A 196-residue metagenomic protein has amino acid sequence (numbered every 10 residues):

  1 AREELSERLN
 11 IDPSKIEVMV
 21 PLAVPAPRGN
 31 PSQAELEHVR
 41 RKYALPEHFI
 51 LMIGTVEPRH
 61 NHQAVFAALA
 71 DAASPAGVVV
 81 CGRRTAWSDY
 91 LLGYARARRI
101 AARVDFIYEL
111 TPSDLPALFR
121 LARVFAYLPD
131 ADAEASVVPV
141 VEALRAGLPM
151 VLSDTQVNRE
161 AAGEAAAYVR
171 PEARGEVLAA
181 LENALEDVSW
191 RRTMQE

Functional and structural regions predicted by a protein language model:
A1-S6, I11-G29: Donor nucleotide-sugar binding/catalytic pocket of nucleotide-sugar-dependent glycosyltransferases
P13, P31, E182-E196: Conserved donor-nucleotide binding/catalytic region of nucleotide-linked donor-dependent transferases
A23-V24, G77-L92: Glycosyltransferase donor-sugar binding loop
F49, L118-A135, R145-P149: Acidic donor-binding loop of glycosyltransferase active sites
E57-D71, D89: A conserved mid-protein helix/loop that constitutes part of the nucleotide-sugar donor-binding site
L91-S113: Nucleotide-activated donor-binding/catalytic signature segment of Leloir-type glycosyltransferases, i.e., the conserved
D105, T111-A122, R145, R159: Short acidic alpha-helix that forms the nucleotide-activated donor recognition element in Leloir-type transferases
A167-R174, N183-S189: Conserved acidic donor-binding segment of nucleotide-sugar-dependent glycosyltransferases
